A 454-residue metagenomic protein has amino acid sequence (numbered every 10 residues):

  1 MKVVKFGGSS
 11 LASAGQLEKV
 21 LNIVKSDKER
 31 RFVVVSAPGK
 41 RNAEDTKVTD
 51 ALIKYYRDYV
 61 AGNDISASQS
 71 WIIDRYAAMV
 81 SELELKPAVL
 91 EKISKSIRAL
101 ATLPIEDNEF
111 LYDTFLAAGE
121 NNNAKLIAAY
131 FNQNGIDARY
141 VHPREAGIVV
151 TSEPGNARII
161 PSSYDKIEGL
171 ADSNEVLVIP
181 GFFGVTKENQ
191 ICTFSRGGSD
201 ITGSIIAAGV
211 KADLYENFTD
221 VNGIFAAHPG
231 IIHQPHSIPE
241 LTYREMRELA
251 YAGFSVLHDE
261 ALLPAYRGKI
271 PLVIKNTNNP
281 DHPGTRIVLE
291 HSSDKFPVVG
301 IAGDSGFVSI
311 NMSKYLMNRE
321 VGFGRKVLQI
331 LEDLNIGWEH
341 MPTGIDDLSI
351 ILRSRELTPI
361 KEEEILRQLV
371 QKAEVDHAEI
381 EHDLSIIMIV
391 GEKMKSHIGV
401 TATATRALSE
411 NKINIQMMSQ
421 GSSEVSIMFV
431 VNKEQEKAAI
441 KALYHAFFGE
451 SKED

Functional and structural regions predicted by a protein language model:
M1-H258, L262, V430-N432, S451: Nucleotide/pyrophosphate-binding catalytic subdomain
M1-K2, R30-V33, D137-R139, E175-V178 (+14 more regions): Structural motif
A37-K40, F183-G184, N278, L316 (+2 more regions): Active-site-proximal loop/turn and secondary-structure-junction residues that shape catalytic pockets, frequently
P38-G39, V221-G223, L272, N276-D281 (+3 more regions): Glycine-rich beta-alpha junction loops
A146-G147, N222-G223, P280, D346 (+1 more regions): Positions that flank functional sites
L257-D259, G268, N278-T285, P359-E362: Surface-exposed amphipathic alpha-helical tracts and adjacent flexible/coil segments at the periphery of soluble enzymes
P283-D454: A conserved regulatory-domain signal marking ACT and ACT-like small-molecule sensing domains and adjacent regulatory
